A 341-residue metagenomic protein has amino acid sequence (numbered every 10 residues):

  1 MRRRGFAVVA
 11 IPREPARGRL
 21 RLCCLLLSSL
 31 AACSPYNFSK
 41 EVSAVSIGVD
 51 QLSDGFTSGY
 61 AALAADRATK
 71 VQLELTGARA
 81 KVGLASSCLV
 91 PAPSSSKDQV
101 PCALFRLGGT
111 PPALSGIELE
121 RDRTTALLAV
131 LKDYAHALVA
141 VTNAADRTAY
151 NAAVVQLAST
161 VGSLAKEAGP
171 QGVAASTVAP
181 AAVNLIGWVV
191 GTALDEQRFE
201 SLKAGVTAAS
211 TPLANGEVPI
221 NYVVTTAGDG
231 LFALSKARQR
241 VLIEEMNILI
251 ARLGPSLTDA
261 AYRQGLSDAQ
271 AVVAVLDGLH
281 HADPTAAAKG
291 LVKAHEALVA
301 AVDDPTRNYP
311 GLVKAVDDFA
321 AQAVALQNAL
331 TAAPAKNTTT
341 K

Functional and structural regions predicted by a protein language model:
M1-R17: N-terminal secretory signal peptides that target proteins for export/translocation
G18-L25: Sec-dependent signal peptide recognition, specifically the positively charged N-region followed immediately by
S29-A32: C-terminal motif of bacterial Sec signal peptides marking the signal peptidase cleavage site
S34-N37: Bacterial signal peptide processing site
A64-S159: Post-signal peptide N-terminal segment of secreted/secretory-pathway proteins
D98-L128, Y262-A288, E296: Intrinsically disordered, low-complexity acidic Ser/Thr-rich regulatory segments
V154, A158-V292: Extended amphipathic alpha-helical interaction segments
A286-K341: Hydrophilic extracytoplasmic domains
